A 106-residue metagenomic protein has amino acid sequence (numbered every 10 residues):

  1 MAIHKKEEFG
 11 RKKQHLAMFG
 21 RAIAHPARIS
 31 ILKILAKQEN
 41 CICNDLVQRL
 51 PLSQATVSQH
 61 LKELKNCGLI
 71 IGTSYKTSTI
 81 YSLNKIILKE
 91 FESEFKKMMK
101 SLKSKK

Functional and structural regions predicted by a protein language model:
M1-L16, A36-K37, K85-K106: Amphipathic alpha-helical dimerization/coiled-coil segments that flank or bridge DNA-binding/regulatory modules
Q14-S53, Y75-I87: N-terminal helix-turn-helix DNA-binding core of bacterial DNA-binding proteins
Q48, K65-N66: Alpha-helical residues within the helix-turn-helix
H60: Residues within the DNA-recognition helix of helix-turn-helix
